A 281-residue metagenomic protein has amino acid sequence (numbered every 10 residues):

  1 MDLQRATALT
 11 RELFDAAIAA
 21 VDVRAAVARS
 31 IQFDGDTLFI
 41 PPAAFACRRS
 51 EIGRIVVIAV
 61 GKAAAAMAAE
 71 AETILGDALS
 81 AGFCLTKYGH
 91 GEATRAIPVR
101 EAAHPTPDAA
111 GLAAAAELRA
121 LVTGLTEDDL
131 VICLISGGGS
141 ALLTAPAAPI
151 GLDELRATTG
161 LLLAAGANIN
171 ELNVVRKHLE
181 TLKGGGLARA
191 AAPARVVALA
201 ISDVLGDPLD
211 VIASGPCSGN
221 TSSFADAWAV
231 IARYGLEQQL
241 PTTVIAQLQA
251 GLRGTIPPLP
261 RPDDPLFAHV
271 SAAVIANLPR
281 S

Functional and structural regions predicted by a protein language model:
M1-S281: N-terminal loops that bind phosphate or other acidic moieties and the adjacent beta-alpha structural core
